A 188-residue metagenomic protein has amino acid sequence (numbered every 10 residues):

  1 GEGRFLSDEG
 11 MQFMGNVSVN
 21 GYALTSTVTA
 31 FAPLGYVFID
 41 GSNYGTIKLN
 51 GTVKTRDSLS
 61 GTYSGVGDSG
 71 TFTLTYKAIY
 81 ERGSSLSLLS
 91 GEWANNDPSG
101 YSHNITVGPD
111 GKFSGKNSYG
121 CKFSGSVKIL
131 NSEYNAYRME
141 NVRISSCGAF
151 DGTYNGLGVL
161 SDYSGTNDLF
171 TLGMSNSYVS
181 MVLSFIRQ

Functional and structural regions predicted by a protein language model:
G1-E2, G45-V53, S102-G108, G158-L160: Broad, structure-driven detector of short, well-ordered beta-strand segments within folded domains
G1-F5, S58-Y101, S114, M174-I186: Tryptophan-anchored aromatic micro-motifs
G1-T27, N95-S146: N-terminal glycine/threonine-rich, aromatic-flanked beta-hairpin/loop signature
D8-F13, Y44-K48, F72, G100-S102 (+3 more regions): Short, surface-exposed coil-to-beta transition loops
G15-V17, L49-V53, G125-N131, N155-S164 (+1 more regions): Extended lipid/amphipathic-ligand handling interfaces
T25-I47, N135-L157: An anionic, turn-rich surface loop/hairpin at beta-sheet edges that serves as a generic interaction/coordination patch
D40-Y63: Substrate-binding cleft of extracellular glycoside hydrolase catalytic domains
G148-Q188: Hydrophilic extracytoplasmic domains
